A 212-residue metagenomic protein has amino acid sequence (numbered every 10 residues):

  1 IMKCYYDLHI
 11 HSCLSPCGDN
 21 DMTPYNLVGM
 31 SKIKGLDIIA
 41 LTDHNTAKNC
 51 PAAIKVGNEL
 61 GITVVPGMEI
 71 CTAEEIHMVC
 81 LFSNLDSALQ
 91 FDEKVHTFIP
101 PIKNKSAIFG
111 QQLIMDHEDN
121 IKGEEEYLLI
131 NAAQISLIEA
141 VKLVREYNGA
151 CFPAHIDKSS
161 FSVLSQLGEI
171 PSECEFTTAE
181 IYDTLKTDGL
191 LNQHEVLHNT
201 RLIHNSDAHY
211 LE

Functional and structural regions predicted by a protein language model:
I1-E74, L167-C174, Y210: An N-terminally biased module of ancient metal coordination in phosphate/nucleic-acid-related enzymes
K3, V56-T178, L185: Extended substrate/RNA-proximal surfaces in nucleic-acid metabolism proteins
H9, D43, C80, C151 (+1 more regions): Conserved, mostly hydrophobic/aromatic
D19-M22, V28, A179-N199: Short, motif-level signal for alpha-helix interfacial/capping segments enriched in acidic residues and aromatics/proline
A40-T42, P153, E180: Conserved beta-strand positions in the central sheet of alpha/beta enzyme cores
T46-V56, A133-L137, D188-N199: Active-site-adjacent beta->alpha loops and helix N-cap segments on the catalytic face of soluble alpha/beta enzymes
S160-S162, T187-L190, Y210-E212: Short active-site-adjacent structural elements
T200-E212: Short acidic/histidine-rich active-site segments
